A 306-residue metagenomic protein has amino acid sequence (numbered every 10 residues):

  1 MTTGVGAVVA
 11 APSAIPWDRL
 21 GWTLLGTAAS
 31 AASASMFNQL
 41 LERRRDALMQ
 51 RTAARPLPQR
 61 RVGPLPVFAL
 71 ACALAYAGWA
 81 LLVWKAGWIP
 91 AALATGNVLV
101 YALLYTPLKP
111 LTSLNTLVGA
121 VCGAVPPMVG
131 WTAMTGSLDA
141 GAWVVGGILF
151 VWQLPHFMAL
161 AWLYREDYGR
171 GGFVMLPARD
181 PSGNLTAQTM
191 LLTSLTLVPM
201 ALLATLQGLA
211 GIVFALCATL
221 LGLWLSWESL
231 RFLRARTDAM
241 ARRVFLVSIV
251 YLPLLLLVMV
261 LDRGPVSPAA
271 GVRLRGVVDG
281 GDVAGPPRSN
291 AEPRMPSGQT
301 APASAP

Functional and structural regions predicted by a protein language model:
M1, V8-R43, A80, W88 (+2 more regions): Membrane-embedded alpha-helical segments that form the functional core of polytopic membrane enzymes, especially those
A29-M36, L99-P107, G147-R165, V198 (+1 more regions): Transmembrane alpha-helical segments that form the membrane-embedded catalytic/substrate-channel core of multi-pass
A31-P58, P155, R165: Acidic (Asp/Glu-rich) catalytic motifs at the cytosolic membrane interface
R43, Q50-A91, P181-T205: Multi-pass membrane catalytic core of lipid/isoprenoid biosynthesis enzymes
P64-M134: Intramembrane alpha-helical segments
M128-L138, L197-A204, Y251-P268: Hydrophobic alpha-helical transmembrane segments in multi-pass integral membrane proteins
S182-L185, S226-L254: Interfacial loop-to-transmembrane junctions
L257-G281, A303: Juxtamembrane boundary at the C-terminal end of a transmembrane helix
